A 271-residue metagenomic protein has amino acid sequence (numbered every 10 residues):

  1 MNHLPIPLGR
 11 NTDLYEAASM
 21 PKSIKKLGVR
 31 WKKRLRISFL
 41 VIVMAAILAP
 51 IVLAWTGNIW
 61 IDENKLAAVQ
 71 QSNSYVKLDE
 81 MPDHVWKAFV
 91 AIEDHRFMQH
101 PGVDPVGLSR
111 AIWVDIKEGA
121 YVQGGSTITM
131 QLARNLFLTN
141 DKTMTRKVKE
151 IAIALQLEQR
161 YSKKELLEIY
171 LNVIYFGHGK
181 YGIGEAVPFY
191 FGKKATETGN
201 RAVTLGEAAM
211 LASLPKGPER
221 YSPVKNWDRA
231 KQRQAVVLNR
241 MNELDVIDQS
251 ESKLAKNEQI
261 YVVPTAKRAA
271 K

Functional and structural regions predicted by a protein language model:
N2-K271: Juxtamembrane regions of bacterial inner-membrane/periplasmic proteins, predominantly the peptidoglycan biogenesis
